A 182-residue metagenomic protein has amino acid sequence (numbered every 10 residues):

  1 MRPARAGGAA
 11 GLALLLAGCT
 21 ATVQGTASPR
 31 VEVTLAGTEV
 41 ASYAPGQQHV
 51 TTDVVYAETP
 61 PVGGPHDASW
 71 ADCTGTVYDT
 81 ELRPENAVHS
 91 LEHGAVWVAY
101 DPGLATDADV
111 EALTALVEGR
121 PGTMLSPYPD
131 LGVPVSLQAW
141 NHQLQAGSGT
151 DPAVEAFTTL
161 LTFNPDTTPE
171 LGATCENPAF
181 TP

Functional and structural regions predicted by a protein language model:
M1-A9: Bacterial N-terminal signal peptides that target proteins for export
L15-G18: C-terminal motif of bacterial Sec signal peptides marking the signal peptidase cleavage site
T20-V23: Bacterial signal peptide processing site
P29-A87: Surface-exposed, low-hydrophobicity interaction/linker segments
T76-E118, M124: Mid-length scaffold segments of soluble, non-membrane domains
A112, E118-P182: Helix-rich interaction surfaces within compact, conserved domain-sized segments that mediate assembly or partner
